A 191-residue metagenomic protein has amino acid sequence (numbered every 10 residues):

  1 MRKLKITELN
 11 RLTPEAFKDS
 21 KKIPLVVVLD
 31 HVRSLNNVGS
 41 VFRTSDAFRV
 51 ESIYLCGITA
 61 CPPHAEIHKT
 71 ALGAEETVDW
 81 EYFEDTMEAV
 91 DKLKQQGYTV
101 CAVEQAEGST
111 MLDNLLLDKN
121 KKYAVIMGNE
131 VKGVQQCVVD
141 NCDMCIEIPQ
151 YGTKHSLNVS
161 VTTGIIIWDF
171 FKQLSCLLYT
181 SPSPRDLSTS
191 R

Functional and structural regions predicted by a protein language model:
M1-S181: Post-transcriptional modification and biogenesis factors for structured RNAs of the translation apparatus
Y179-R191: Single conserved hydrophobic/aromatic residue that forms the stacking wall/gate of nucleotide- or nucleobase-binding
